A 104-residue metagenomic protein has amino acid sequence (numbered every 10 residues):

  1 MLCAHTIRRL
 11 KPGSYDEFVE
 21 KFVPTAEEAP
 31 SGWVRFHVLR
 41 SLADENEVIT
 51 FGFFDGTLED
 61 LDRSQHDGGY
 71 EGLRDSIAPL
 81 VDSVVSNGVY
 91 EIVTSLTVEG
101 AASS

Functional and structural regions predicted by a protein language model:
L2, R35-I49, L73-S104: Glycine-rich beta-strand-turn "strand-cap" elements at beta-sheet edges
L2-R8, H37-D67: Short, well-ordered beta-strand segments in beta-rich or mixed alpha/beta enzyme and ligand-binding folds
R9-V19: Short, surface-exposed ligand-recognition loops at beta-strand->loop->(often short) alpha-helix junctions that present
L10-P12, D55-G56, E91-T94: Non-catalytic surface loops within mature trypsin-like serine protease
P24-R35, F53-G88: An amphipathic, aromatic/His-enriched active-site/gating alpha helix that lines ligand/cofactor pockets
